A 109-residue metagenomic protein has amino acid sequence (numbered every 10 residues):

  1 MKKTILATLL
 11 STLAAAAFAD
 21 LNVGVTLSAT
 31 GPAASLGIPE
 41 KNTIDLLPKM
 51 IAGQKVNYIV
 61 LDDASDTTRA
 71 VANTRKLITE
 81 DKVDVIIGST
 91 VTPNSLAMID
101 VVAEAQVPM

Functional and structural regions predicted by a protein language model:
T4-L10, A19-M109: Extracytosolic ligand-binding ectodomains
